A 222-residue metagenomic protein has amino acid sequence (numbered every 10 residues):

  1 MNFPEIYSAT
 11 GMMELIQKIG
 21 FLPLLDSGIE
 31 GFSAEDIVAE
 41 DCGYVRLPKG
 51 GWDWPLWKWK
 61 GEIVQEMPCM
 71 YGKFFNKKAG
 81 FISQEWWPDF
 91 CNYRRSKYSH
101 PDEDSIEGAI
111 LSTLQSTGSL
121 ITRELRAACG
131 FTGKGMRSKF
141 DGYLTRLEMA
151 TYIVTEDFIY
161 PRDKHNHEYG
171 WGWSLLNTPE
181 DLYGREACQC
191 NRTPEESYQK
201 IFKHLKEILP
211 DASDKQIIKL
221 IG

Functional and structural regions predicted by a protein language model:
M1-G222: Long, low-complexity intrinsically disordered regions
